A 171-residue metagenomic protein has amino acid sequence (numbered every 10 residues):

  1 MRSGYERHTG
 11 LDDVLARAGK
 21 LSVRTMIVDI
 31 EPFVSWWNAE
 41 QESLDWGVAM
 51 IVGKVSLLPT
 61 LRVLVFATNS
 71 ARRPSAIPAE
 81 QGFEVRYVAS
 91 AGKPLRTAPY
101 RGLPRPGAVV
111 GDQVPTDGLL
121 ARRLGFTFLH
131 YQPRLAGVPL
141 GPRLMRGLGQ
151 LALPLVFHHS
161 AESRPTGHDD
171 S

Functional and structural regions predicted by a protein language model:
M1-R24, V34-A108, Q113-S171: Asp-based, Mg2+/Mn2+-dependent phosphohydrolase catalytic module
D29: Active-site residues of response regulator receiver
